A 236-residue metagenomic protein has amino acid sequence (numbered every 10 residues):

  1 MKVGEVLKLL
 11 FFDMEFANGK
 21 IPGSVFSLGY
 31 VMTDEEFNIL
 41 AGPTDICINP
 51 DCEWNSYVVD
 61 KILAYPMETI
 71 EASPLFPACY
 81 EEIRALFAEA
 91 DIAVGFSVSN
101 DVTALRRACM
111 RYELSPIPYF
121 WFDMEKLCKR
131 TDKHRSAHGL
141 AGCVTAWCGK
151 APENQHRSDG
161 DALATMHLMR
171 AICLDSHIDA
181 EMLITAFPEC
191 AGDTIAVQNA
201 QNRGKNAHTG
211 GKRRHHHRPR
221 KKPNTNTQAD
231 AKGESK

Functional and structural regions predicted by a protein language model:
K2-R107, Y112, P118, G142-K150: Conserved non-catalytic scaffold segment of RNase H-like nuclease domains
V3, M166-K236: Acidic two-metal-ion nuclease catalytic site recognized across multiple nuclease folds, prominently DnaQ/RNase D-T
V58, L105-R107, T131-K133, K212-H217: Short, conserved acidic/polar surface loops in the N-terminal third of protein domains
A64, D123, D161, R214-P223: Residue-level detector of functionally special positions within alpha-helical transmembrane segments of multi-pass
I92-S99, T103-C109, G139-A200: Acidic, Mg2+-coordinating catalytic module of metal-dependent nucleases/exonucleases that use a two-metal-ion mechanism
P116-F120, S176: P-loop/Walker A phosphate-binding loop and immediately adjacent motor/lid segment at beta-alpha junctions
F120-D123, I184: Beta-strand segments within the central parallel beta-sheet cores of soluble alpha/beta enzyme folds
F122-H138: Short alpha-helix plus adjacent loop in nuclease-associated cores
